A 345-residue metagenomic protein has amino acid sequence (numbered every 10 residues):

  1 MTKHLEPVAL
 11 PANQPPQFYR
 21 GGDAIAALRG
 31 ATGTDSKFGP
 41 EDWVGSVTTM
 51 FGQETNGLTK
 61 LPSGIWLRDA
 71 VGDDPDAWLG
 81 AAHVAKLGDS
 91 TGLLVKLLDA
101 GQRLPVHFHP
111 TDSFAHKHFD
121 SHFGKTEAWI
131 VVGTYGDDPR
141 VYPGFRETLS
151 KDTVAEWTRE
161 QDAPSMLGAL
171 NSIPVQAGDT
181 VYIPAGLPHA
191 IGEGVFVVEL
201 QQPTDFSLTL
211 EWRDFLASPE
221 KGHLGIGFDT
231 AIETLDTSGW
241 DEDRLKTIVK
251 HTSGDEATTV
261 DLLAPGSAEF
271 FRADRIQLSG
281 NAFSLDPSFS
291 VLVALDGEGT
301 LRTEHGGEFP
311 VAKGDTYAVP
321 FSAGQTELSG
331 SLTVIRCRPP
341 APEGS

Functional and structural regions predicted by a protein language model:
M1-S150, R213-D243, I248, A273 (+1 more regions): Transition-metal
V95, L104, S121-H122, E127-I130 (+6 more regions): His/acidic/aromatic-lined binding-pocket segments of jelly-roll/cupin-type domains and related regulatory beta-sandwich
D99-R103, T111, T134-D137, L187-F206 (+3 more regions): Ligand-binding loop in jelly-roll beta-barrel domains
K151-A163, P287-E298: Short, basic/aromatic beta-hairpin or loop at an interaction surface
T158-T209: Loop-centered beta-sheet repeat module
L170-Y182, T303-A323: Short acidic-glycine-tyrosine-enriched beta hairpin
G225-P287: Functionally critical, mid-to-C-terminal surface segments that flank or help form catalytic/ligand
A282, G297-R302, T316: Short beta-strand segments in beta-sandwich/barrel cores
